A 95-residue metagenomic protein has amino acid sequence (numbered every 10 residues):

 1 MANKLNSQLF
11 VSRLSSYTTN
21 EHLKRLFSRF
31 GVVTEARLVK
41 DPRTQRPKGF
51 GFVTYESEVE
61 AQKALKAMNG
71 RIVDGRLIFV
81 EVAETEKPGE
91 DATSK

Functional and structural regions predicted by a protein language model:
M1-K48, T54-K95: Intrinsically disordered, low-complexity RNA-binding regions enriched in Gly/Arg/Ser/Tyr
